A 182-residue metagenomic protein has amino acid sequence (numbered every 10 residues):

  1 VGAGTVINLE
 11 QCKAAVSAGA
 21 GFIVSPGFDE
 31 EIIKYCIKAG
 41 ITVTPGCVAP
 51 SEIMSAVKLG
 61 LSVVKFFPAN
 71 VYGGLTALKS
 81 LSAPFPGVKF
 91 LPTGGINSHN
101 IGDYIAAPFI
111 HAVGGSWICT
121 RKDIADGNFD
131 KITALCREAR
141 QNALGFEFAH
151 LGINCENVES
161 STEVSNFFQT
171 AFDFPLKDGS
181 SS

Functional and structural regions predicted by a protein language model:
V1-I7, C12, A20-F28, T42-A49 (+3 more regions): Catalytic beta/alpha-barrel core
N8-A18, S51-L59, T76, S82 (+1 more regions): Catalytic cores of alpha/beta
S17-I23, K38-T44, K58-V63, P84-V88 (+1 more regions): Glycine-enriched alpha-helix->loop->beta-strand junction motifs that scaffold or abut catalytic
F22, P26-I32, K65-L75, F109-I132: Glycine-rich phosphate-binding active-site loops on the catalytic face of alpha/beta enzymes
C36-I41, K122-L144: C-terminal helical cap(s) of enzyme catalytic domains, especially alpha/beta-barrels
A56, Y104, E163-Q169: Conserved active-site tyrosine of GNAT-family acetyltransferases
R140-S165, A171: N-terminal beta-strand motif that seeds the catalytic metal site of vicinal oxygen chelate
T170-S182: Conserved short beta-strand elements that form part of the metal-binding/catalytic scaffold of enzyme active sites
